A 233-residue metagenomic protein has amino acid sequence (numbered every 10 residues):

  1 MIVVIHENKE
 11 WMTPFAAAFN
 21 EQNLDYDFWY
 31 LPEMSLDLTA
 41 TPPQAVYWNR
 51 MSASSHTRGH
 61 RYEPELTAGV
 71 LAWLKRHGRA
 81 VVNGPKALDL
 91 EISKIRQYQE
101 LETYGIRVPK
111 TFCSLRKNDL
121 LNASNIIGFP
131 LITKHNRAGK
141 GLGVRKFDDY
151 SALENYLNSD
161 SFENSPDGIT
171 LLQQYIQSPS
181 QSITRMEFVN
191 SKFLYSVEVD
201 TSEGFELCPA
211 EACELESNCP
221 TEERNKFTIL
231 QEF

Functional and structural regions predicted by a protein language model:
M1, A72, R76-G78, P85-S182: Active-site nucleotide/adenylate-binding loops and adjacent lid/helix of ATP-dependent enzymes
V4-I5, V189: Short hydrophobic segments within beta-strands
E7-K110: Conserved N-proximal alpha/beta basic substrate-recognition cap immediately N-terminal to, or forming the N-lobe
W11, S35, L90, L120 (+3 more regions): Flexible, glycine-rich phosphate/dinucleotide-binding loops and adjacent beta-alpha linkers at cofactor/substrate
P14-F15, T57-H60, S93, L142-G143 (+3 more regions): Short glycine-/acidic-enriched loop or helix-start segments at secondary-structure transitions that form or flank
Y47, E102-T103, G128-P130, D200 (+1 more regions): Short alpha-helix boundary/capping motifs
M51, H135, V197: Short secondary-structure boundary segments
R145-F233: Phosphate-binding site of ATP-dependent enzymes
